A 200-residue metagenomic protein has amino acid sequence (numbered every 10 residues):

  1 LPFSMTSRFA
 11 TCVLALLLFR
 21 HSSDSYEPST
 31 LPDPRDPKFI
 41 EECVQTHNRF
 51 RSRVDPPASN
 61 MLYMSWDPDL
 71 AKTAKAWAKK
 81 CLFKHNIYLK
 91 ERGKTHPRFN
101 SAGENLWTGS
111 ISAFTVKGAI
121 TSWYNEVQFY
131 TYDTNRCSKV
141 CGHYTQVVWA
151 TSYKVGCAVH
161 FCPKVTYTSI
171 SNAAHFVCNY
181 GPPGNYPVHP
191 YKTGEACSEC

Functional and structural regions predicted by a protein language model:
P2-C200: Mature extracellular or exoplasmic CAP/SCP-family domains and secreted bioactive peptides
